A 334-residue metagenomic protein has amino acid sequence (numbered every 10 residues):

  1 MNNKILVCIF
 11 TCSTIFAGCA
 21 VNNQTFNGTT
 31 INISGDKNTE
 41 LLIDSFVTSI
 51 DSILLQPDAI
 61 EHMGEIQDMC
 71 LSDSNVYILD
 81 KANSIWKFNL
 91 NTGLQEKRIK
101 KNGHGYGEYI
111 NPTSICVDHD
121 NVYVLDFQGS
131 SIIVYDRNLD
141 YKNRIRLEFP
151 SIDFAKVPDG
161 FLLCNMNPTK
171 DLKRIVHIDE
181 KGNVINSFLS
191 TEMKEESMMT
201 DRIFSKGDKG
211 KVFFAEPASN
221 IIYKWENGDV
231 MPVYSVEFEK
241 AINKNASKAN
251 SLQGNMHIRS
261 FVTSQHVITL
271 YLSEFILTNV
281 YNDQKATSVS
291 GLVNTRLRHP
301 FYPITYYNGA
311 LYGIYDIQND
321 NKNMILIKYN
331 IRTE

Functional and structural regions predicted by a protein language model:
N23-L55: Blade/loop signatures of beta-propeller domains
N32, N75-L79, N121-L125, D159-M166 (+3 more regions): Short beta-strand elements that form the blades of beta-propeller/WD-repeat-like and other beta-sheet-rich scaffold
D51-N83: Beta-strand-rich domains and repeat architectures in extracellular enzymes and scaffolds, especially beta-propellers
Q56-I60, L94-H119: Blade-loop segments of beta-propeller domains
A59, K100-G107, R146-I152, T191-E196 (+2 more regions): Short coil/turn segments at the loop-to-beta-strand junctions that recur within blades of beta-propeller repeat folds
E65-D68, I110-S114, F149-K156, E196-F204 (+2 more regions): Repeated scaffold domains used in trafficking and secretory/extracellular systems, primarily beta-propellers
F127-K173, F188-M193: Asp-box/WD-like beta-propeller blade repeats and closely related beta-sheet repeat scaffolds
S235-G254, D283-N308: Conserved blade-ending motifs and adjacent loop-strand segments that build the rim/top face of beta-propeller domains
